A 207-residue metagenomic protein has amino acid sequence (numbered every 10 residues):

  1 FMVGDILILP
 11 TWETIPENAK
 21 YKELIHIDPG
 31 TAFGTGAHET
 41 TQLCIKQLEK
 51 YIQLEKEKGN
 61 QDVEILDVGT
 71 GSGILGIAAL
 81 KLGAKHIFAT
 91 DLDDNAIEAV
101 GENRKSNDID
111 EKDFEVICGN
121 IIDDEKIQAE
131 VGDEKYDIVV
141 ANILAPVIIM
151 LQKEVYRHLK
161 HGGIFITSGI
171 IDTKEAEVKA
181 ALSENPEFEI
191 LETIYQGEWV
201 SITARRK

Functional and structural regions predicted by a protein language model:
F1-T35: Non-catalytic substrate-recognition/targeting regions of SAM-dependent transferases
P16-K20, G71-G76, I148-Q152: Short hydrophobic/aromatic-rich motifs at helix boundaries and adjacent loops
K22, Q61-D62, G162: A general structural motif
H26, A37-T41, L144: Short, conserved glycine- and acidic-residue-centered signature motifs in active-site or ligand-binding loops
T31, T35-I121: Conserved SAM/SAH cofactor-binding pocket of Class I
L92-R206: S-adenosylmethionine
